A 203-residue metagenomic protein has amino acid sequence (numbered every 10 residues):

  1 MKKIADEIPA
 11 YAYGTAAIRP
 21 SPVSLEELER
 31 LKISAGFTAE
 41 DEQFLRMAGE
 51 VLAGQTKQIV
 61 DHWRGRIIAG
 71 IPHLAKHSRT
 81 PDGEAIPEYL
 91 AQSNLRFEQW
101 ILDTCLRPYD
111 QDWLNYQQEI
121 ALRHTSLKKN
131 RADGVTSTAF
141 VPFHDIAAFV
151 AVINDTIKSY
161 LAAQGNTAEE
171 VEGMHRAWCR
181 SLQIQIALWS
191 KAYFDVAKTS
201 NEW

Functional and structural regions predicted by a protein language model:
M1-S34, A163-W203: Short terminal or interdomain "cap/linker" segment that borders an active site or interface and mediates
E26-E42, T80-A85: Low-complexity, intrinsically disordered or weakly predicted helical/coil tracts enriched in serine/threonine
L31, A53-Y160: Heme-based O2/NO sensor domains and their adjacent alpha-helical segments, primarily globin folds but also including
A35-M47, L127-V135: Short, charged/polar, low-complexity loop and linker segments that flank or interrupt alpha-helical bundles
R46, D61, A168-E169: Polar/charged alpha-helical tracts
